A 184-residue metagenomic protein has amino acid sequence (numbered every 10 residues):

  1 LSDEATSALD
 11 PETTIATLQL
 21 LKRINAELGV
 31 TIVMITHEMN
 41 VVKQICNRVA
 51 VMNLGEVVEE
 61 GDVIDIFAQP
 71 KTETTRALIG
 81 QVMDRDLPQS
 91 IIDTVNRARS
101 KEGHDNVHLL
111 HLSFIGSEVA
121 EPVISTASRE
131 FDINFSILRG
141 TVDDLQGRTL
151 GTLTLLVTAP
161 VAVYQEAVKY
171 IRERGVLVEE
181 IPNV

Functional and structural regions predicted by a protein language model:
L1-D3: Catalytic Walker B motif of ABC-type/P-loop ATPase nucleotide-binding domains
P11-T13: Helix N-cap at the start of a conserved alpha-helix in ABC-type nucleotide-binding domains
I15-L28: Helical segment within the ABC ATPase nucleotide-binding domain
T36-H37: H-loop/switch region of ABC-family ATPase nucleotide-binding domains
V42-Q44: A short, surface-exposed alpha-helical micro-motif characterized by mixed small hydrophobic and charged/polar residues
E60-G61, Q69: ABC ATPase "signature
G80-V157, P182-V184: ABC ATPase nucleotide-binding domains
